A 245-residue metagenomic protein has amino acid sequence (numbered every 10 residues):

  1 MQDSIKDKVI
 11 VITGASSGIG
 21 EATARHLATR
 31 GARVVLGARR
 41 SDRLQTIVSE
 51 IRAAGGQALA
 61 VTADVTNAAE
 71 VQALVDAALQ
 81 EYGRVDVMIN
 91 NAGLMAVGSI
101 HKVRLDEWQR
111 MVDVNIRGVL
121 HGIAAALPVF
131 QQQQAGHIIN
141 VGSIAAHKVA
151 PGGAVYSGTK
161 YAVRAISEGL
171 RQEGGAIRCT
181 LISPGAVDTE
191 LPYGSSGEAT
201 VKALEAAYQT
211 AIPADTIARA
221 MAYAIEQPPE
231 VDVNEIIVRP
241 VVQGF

Functional and structural regions predicted by a protein language model:
S16-S17: Conserved glycine-rich cofactor-binding loop
R30-I47: Conserved glycine-rich Rossmann-like NAD(P)H-binding loop of the short-chain dehydrogenase/reductase
S41-D42, T62-A73, L105: The beta1-alpha1 cofactor-binding region of Rossmann-like NAD(H)/NADP(H)-dependent oxidoreductases
S99-I100, E107-Q109: Substrate-binding pocket helix/loop in short-chain dehydrogenase/reductase
I123, T159: Active-site helix of classical SDR
S143: Residue(s) in the substrate-gating loop at a strand-loop-helix junction that position the organic substrate next
I177, L181-P184, T200-G244: C-terminal helical subdomain
